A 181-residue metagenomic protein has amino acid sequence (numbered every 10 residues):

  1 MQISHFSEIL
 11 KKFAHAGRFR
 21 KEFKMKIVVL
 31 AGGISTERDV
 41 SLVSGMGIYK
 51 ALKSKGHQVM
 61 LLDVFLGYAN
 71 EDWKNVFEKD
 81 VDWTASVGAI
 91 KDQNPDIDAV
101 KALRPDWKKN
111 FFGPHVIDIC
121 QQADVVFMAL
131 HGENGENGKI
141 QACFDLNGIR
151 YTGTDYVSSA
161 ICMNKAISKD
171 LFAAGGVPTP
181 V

Functional and structural regions predicted by a protein language model:
F6-E8, A14-A16: Short hydrophobic alpha-helical segments enriched in small aliphatic residues
R20-V157, I161-M163, I167-A174: ATP-binding N-terminal substructure of ATP-dependent carboxylate-amine bond-forming enzymes
A174-V181: Rossmann-like NAD(P)H-binding beta-loop-alpha module
